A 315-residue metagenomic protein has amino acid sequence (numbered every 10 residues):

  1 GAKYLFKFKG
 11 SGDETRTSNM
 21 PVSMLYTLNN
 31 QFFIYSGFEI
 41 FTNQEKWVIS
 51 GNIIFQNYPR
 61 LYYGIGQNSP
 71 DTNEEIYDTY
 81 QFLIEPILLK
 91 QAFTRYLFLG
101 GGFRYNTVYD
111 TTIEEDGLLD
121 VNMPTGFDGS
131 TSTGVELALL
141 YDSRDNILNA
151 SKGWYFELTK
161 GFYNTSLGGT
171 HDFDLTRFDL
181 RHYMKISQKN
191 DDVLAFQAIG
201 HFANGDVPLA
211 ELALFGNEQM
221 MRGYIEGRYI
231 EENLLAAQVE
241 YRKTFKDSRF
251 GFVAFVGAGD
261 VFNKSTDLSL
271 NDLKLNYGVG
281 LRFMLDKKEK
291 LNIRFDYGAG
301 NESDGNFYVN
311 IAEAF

Functional and structural regions predicted by a protein language model:
G1-T131, I230-E231, L291-N292, G298-F315: Gram-negative/organellar outer-membrane beta-barrel architecture
A2, M20-M24, I49-I53, L99-G101 (+8 more regions): Membrane-embedded beta-strand positions of outer-membrane beta-barrel proteins
L5-K9, S23-N29, Q56-R60, N106-D110 (+6 more regions): Sequence/structural signature of outer-membrane beta-barrel proteins
L5-S11, E39-Q44, P86-T94, L140-N149 (+7 more regions): Outer-membrane beta-barrel proteins
L118-T125, R177, A210-R222, D260 (+1 more regions): Solvent-exposed, glycine/polar-rich loop segments of beta-barrel outer-membrane systems
T125, V135-L140, R144-F250, A254-F255: C-terminal outer-membrane beta-barrel translocator/porin domains of Gram-negative envelope proteins and their
E136-L137, L180, G278-F283, D304-F315: Outer-membrane beta-barrel "beta-signal"
R242-N276: C-terminal hydrophobic structural anchor segments that stabilize assembly/packing rather than catalytic chemistry
